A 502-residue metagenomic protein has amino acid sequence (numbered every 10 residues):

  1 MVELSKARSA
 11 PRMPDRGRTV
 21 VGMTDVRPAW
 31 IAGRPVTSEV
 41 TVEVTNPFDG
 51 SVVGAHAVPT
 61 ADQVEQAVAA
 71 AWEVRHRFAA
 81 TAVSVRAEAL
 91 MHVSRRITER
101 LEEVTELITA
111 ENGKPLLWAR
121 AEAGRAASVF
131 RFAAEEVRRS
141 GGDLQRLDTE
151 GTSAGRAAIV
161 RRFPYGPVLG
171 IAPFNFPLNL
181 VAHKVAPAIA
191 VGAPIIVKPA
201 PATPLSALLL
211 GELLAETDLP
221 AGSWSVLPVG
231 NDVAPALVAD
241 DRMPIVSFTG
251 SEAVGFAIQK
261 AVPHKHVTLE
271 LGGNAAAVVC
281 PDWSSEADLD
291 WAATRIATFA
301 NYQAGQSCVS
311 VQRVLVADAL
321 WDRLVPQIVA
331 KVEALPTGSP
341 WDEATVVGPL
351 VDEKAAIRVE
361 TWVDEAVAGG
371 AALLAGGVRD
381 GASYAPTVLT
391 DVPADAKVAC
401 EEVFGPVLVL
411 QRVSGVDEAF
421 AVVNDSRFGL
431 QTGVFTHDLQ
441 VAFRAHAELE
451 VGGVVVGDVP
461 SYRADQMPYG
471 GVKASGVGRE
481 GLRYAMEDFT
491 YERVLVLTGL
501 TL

Functional and structural regions predicted by a protein language model:
R8-A55: Hydrophobic face of amphipathic alpha-helices that form TPR/SEL1-like repeat modules and related alpha-solenoid
P14-R18, N46-L116, V137, A319 (+1 more regions): N-terminal alpha-helical segment of soluble enzymes
D49-A55, L219, M243, V278 (+3 more regions): Conserved C-terminal structural/oligomerization subdomain of aldehyde/semialdehyde dehydrogenase
V53-P59, E73-A80, L169-G170, V278-P281 (+5 more regions): Short, well-ordered beta-strand elements within core beta-sheets of diverse protein domains
E88-V185, L219, W224: N-terminal Rossmann NAD(P)-binding subdomain characteristic of aldehyde/semialdehyde dehydrogenases
Q145-D290, V413: Rossmann-like NAD(P) dinucleotide-binding subdomain of oxidoreductase/dehydrogenase enzymes
P194-I196, L373, G453: A short hydrophobic/small-residue beta-strand
A253-P393, V456: ALDH superfamily catalytic-core signature
